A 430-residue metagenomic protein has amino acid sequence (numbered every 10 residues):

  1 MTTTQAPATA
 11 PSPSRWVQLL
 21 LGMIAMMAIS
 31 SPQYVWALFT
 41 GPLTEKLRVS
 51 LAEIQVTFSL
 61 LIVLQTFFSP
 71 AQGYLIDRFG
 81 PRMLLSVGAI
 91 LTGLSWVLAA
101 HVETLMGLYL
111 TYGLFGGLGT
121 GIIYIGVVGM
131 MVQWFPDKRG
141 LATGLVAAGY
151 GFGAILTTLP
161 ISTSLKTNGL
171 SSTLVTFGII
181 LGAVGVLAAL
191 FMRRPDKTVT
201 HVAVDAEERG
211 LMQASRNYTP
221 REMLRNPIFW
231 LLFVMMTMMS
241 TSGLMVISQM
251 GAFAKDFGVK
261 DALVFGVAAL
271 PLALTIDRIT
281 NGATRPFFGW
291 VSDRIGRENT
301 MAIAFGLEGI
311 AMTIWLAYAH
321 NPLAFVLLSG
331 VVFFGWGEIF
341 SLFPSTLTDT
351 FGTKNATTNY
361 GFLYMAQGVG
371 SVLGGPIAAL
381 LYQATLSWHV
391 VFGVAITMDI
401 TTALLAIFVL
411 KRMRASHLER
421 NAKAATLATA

Functional and structural regions predicted by a protein language model:
M27, S95, G107-G121, T237 (+1 more regions): Hydrophobic core of transmembrane alpha-helices in multi-pass small-molecule transporters, especially MFS/SLC-type
Y34, I62-P70, I155, R278-P286 (+2 more regions): Residue-level signature of mid-helix packing/kink "hotspots" within the transmembrane helices of 12-pass Major
W36-T40, R221-W290: Extracytoplasmic gate region of multi-pass secondary transporters
L43-T44, L75-I76, L156-N168, A254-K255 (+2 more regions): Interfacial helix-cap and linker-helix signal at transmembrane-aqueous boundaries of multi-pass secondary transporters
F67-L105, S292-E298: Conserved MFS/SLC helix-loop-helix module at the cytosolic interface between two early adjacent transmembrane helices
G121-F135, T143, E338-F351: Intracellular juxtamembrane helix-capping segments at the cytosolic ends of symmetry-related transmembrane helices
Y150-D196: Helix-loop-helix hairpin linking two adjacent transmembrane segments in secondary transporters
M236, A269-T346: C-terminal transmembrane helical hairpin of 12-TM major facilitator-type secondary transporters
